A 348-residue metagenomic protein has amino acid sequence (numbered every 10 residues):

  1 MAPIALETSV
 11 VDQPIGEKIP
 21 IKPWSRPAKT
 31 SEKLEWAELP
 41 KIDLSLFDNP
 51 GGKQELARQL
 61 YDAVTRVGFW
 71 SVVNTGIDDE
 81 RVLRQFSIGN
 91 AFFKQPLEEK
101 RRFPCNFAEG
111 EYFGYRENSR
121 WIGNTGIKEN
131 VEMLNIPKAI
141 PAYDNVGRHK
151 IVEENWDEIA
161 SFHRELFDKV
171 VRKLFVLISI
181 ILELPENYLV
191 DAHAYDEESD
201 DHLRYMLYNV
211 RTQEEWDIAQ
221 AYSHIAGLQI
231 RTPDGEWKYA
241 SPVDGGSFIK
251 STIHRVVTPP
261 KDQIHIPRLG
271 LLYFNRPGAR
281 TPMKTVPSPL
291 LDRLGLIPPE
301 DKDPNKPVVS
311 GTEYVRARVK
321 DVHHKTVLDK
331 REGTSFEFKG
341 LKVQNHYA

Functional and structural regions predicted by a protein language model:
M1-I122, D168, R172-A348: C-terminal flanking tails of non-heme Fe-dependent oxygenases
I4, S9, E129, E154-N155: Exposed, low-complexity/repetitive linear segments and helix-based recognition motifs, biased toward charged/polar
A108-A142: Internal, well-ordered alpha/beta segment that forms a basic, Gly-enriched binding/recognition surface
G123, I127, V152-V171, E198: Short capping loops/turns at secondary-structure boundaries
M133-F162: A short, charged helix-loop
